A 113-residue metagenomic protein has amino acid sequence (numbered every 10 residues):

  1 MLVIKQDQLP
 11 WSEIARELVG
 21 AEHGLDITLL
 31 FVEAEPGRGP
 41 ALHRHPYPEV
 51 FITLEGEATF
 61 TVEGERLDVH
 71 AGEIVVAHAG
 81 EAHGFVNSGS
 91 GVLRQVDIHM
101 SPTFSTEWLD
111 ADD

Functional and structural regions predicted by a protein language model:
M1-I27, E107-D113: A short, N-terminal "cap"/entry segment at the start of jelly-roll beta-barrel domains of the cupin/DSBH fold
A15, L29-H45: Conserved short histidine dyad/triad with adjacent acidic residue
V19-A21, G39-H45, V86-S88, E107-W108: Short histidine-centered beta-strand/loop micro-motifs that create catalytic or ligand/metal-coordination sites
E33-A34, R44-F60: Short, conserved beta-strand element in jelly-roll/cupin
V50, E57-T59, R66, A82 (+1 more regions): Structural motif
E65-A79: Short acidic-glycine-tyrosine-enriched beta hairpin
A79-S105: Ligand-binding loop in jelly-roll beta-barrel domains
